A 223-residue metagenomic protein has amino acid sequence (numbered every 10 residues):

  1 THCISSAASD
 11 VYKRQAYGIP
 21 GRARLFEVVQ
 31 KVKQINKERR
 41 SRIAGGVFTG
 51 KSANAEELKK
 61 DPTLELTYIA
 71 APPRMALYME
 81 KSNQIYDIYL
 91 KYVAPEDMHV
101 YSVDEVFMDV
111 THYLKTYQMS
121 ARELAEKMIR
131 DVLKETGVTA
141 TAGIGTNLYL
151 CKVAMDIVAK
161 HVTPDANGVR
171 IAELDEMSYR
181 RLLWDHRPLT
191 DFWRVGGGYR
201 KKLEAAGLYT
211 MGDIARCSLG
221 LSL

Functional and structural regions predicted by a protein language model:
T1-H2: Short, exposed "boundary/linker" segments that immediately precede the start of a downstream structural module
S5-L223: Gly/Gly-Pro- and Ser/Thr-rich, intrinsically disordered tail segments characteristic of DNA damage-repair and tolerance
